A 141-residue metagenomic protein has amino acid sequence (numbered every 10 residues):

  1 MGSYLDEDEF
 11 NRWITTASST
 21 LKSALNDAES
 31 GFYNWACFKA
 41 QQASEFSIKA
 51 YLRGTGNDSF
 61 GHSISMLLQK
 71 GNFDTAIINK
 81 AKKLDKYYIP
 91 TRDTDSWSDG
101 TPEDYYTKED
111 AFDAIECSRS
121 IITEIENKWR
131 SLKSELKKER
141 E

Functional and structural regions predicted by a protein language model:
M1-E141: Terminal alpha-helical segments
